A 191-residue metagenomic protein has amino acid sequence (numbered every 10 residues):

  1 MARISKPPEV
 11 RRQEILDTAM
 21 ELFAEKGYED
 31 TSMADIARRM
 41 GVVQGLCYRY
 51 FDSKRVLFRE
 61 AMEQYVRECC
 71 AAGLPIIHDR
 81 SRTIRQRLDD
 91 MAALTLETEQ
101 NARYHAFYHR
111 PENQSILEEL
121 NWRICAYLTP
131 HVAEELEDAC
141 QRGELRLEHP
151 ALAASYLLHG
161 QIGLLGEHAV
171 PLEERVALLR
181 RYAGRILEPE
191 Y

Functional and structural regions predicted by a protein language model:
M1-V10: N-terminal intrinsically disordered/low-complexity leader segments
R11-A19, I36, A61-Y65, C69 (+1 more regions): Generic hydrophobic, amphipathic alpha-helix propensity
E14, L22-V56, E60: Helix-turn-helix
L16, R85, D89-A93, C125 (+4 more regions): An amphipathic alpha-helix signature
F51-D52, L57-I77: Histidine- and aromatic-rich ligand-binding microenvironments
E60, L74-N101, A154-L157, V176: Hydrophobic alpha-helical connector segments
L96, Q100-A133: Short secondary-structure transition hinges
A106-P111, E118, E137-A183, E190: Hydrophobic/aromatic-rich alpha-helical bundle segments in the mid-to-C-terminal region
